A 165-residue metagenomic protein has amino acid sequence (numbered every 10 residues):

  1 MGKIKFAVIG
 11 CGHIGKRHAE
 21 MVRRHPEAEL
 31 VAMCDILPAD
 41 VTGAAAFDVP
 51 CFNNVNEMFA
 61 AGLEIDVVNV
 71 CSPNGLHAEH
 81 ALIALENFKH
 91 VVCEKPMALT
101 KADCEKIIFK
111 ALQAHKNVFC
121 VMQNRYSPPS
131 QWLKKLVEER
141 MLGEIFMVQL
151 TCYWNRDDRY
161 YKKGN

Functional and structural regions predicted by a protein language model:
M1-F47: N-terminal Rossmann-like dinucleotide-binding module
H18, V49-K110: Beta-loop-alpha module in the N-terminal Rossmann-like domain of NAD(P)-dependent dehydrogenases, especially those
H25, A61-G62, S127: Acidic-histidine catalytic/liganding microenvironments
E27, E64, M141-E144: Glycine-centered tight turns that cap/initiate beta-strands
A32, V67, M147: Short, Asp-centered acidic motifs that coordinate Mg2+ and/or phosphate in catalytic or ligand-binding sites
E105-Q123, G143-L150: Rossmann-fold dehydrogenase core element
N124-N165: Predominantly a Rossmann-like dinucleotide-binding segment in NAD(P)-dependent oxidoreductases
